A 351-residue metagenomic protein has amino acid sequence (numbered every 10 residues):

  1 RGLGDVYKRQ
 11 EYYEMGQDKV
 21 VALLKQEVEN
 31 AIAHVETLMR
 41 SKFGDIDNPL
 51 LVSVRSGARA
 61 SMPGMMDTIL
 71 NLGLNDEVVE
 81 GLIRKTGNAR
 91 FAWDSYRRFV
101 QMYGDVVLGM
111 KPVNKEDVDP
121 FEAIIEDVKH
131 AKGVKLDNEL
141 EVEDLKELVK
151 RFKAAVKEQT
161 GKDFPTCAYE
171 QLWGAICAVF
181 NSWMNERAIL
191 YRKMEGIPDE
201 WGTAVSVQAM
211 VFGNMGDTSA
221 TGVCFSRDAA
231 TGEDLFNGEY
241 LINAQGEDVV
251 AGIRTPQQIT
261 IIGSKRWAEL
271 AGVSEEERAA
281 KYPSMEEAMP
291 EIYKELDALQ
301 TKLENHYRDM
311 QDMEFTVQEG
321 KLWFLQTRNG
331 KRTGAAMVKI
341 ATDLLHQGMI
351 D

Functional and structural regions predicted by a protein language model:
R1, D5-D351: Nucleotide/phosphate-binding sheet-loop regions of phosphoryl- and nucleotidyl-transfer enzymes
